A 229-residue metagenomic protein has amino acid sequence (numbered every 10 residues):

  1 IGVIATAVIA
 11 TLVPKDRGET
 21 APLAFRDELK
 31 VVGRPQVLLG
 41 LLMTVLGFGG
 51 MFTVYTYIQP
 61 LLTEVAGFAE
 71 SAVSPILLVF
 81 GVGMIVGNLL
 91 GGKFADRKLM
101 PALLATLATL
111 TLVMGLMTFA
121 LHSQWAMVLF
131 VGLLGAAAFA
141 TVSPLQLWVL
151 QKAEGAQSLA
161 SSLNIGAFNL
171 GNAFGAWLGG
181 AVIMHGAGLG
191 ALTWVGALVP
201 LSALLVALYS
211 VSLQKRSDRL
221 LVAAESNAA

Functional and structural regions predicted by a protein language model:
I1, A69, A181-L201: A membrane-interface helix-boundary motif in multi-pass transporters
I1-E19, V206-V211: C-terminal membrane-cytosol helix-exit motif in multi-pass small-molecule transporters
A10-M43: Juxtamembrane intracellular "pre-TM" segments in multi-pass secondary transporters
L23, Y209-A229: Intrinsic disorder in cytosolic terminal tails and internal cytosolic loops of multi-pass membrane transporters
P35-L78, V82-I85, L99: Extracytoplasmic gate region of multi-pass secondary transporters
V86-L99, I183-M184: Helix-to-loop junctions at the C-terminal end of transmembrane segments in multipass secondary transporters
L99-L145: C-terminal transmembrane helical hairpin of 12-TM major facilitator-type secondary transporters
W148-L159: Paired intracellular helix-loop junctions of major facilitator superfamily
